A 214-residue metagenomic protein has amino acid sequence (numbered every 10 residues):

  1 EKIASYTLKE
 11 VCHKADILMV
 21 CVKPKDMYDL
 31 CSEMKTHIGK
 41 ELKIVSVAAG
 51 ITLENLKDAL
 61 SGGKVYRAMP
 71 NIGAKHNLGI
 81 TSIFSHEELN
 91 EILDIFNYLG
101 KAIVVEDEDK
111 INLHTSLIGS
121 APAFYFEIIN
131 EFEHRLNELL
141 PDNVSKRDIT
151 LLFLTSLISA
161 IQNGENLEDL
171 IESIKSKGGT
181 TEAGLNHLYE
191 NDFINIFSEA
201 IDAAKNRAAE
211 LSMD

Functional and structural regions predicted by a protein language model:
E1, S5-I83: Rossmann-like NAD(P)(H) cofactor-binding subdomain of soluble oxidoreductases
Y6, N55-K64, I80-L113, A123-N163 (+1 more regions): Internal alpha-helical scaffold of NAD(P)-dependent oxidoreductase catalytic cores
K9, P24, A49-G50, E108 (+3 more regions): Alpha-helix N-cap/helix-start capping motif
A15, M27, C31, L53 (+8 more regions): A general structural signal for well-ordered alpha-helical segments in protein cores
V65, I111-S116, L167-E172: Short pre-catalytic strand/loop immediately N-terminal to key active-site residues, enriched for Gly-Thr
P70-A74, T115-Y125: Glycine/serine-rich anion-binding loops at beta->alpha junctions that coordinate negatively charged ligand groups
K75-G79, N112-T115, A183: A short acidic, helix-capping loop that chelates divalent metal ions and anchors anionic groups
D148-D214: NAD(P)-dependent Rossmann-like dehydrogenase/reductase catalytic/cofactor-binding core
